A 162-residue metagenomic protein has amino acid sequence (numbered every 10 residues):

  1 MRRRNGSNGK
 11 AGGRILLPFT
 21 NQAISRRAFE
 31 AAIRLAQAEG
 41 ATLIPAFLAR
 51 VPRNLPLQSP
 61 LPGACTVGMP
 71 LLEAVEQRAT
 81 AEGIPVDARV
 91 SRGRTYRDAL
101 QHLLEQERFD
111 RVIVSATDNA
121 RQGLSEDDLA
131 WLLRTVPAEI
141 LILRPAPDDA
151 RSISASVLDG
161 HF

Functional and structural regions predicted by a protein language model:
M1-R4, E105-F162: Gly/Ser-rich helix-loop-strand patches that form or flank binding pockets for ribonucleotide-derived cofactors
R3-P62, D87, T135-P145, H161-F162: Small/aliphatic-rich secondary-structure junction motif
S25, G68, G93-R94, Q122: A conditional alpha-helix N-cap/helix-loop micro-motif detector
L35, A99-L103: CheY-like receiver
P60-P70: A short acidic, glycine-rich active-site loop that binds or catalyzes chemistry on phosphate/adenosine moieties
E82-R89: Short beta-strand elements in bilobed, periplasmic/extracellular small-molecule ligand-binding domains
V90-A99: Charged docking surfaces used in two-component/phosphorelay signaling
